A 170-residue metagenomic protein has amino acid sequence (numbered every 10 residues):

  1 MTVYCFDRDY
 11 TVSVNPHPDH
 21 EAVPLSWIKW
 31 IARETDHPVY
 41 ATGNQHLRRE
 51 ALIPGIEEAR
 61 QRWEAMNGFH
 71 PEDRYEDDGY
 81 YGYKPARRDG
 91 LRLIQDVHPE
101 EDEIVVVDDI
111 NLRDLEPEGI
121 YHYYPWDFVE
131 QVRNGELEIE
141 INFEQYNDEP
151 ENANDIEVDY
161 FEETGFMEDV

Functional and structural regions predicted by a protein language model:
M1-T2, E101: A structure-centric signal for secondary-structure junctions around beta-strands
T2-P85: Alpha-helical substrate-recognition element adjacent to the catalytic core
A51-V170: C-terminal cap/substrate-recognition subdomain and adjoining C-terminal extension of metal-dependent phosphatase-like
